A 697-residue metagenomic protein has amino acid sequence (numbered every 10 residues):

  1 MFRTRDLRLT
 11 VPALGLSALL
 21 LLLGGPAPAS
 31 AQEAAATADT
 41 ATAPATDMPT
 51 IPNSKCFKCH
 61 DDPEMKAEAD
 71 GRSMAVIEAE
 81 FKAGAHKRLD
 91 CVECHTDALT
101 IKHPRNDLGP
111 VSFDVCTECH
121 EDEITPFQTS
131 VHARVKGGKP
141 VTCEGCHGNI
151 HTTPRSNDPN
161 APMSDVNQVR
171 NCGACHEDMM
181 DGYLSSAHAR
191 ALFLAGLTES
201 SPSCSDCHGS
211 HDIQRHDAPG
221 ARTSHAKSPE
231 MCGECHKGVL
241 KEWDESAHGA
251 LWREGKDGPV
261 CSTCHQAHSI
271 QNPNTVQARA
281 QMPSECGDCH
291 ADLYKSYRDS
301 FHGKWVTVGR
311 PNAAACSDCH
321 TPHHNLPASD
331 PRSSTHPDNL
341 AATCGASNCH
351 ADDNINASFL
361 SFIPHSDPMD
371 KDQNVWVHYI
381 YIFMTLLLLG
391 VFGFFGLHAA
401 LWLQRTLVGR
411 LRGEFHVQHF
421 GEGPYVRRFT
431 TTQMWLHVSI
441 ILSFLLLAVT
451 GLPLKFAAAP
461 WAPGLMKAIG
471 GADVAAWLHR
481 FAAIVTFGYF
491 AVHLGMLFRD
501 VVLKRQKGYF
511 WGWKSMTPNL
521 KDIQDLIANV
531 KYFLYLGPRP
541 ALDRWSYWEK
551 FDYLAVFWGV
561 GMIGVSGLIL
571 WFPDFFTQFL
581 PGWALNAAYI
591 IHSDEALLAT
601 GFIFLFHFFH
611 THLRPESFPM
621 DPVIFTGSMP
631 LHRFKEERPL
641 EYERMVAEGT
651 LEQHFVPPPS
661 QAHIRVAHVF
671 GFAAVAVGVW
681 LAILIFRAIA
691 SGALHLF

Functional and structural regions predicted by a protein language model:
F2, P26-T431, W461, K467-G471 (+1 more regions): Short sequence/structural segments immediately N-terminal
F2-G15: Bacterial N-terminal signal peptides that target proteins for export
R8, S17-A18, P331, F444 (+1 more regions): Exposed boundary/loop context
T10-P12, A36-T37, E199, K256 (+2 more regions): Short amphipathic alpha-helical "recognition" segments used for binding
P12-G24: Bacterial N-terminal signal peptides
K55, T335, A341-T343, I355-F697: Membrane-embedded alpha-helical bundles that constitute the cytochrome b-like, heme-associated redox core of multi-pass
